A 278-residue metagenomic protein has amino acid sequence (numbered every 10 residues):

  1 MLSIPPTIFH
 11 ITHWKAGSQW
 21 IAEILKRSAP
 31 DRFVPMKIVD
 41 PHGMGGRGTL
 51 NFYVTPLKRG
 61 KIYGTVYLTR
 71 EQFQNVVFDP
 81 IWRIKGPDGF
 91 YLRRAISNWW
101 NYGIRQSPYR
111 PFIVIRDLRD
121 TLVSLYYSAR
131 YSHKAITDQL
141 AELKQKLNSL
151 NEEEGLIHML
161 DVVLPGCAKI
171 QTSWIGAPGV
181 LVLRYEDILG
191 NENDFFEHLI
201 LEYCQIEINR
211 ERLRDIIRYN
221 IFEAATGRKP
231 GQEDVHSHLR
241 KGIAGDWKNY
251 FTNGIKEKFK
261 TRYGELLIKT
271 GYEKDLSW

Functional and structural regions predicted by a protein language model:
M1-K146, E152-V182, G242, G254 (+1 more regions): PAPS-dependent sulfotransferase catalytic domain
I11, G176-Y203, D246-Y250: Phosphate-binding beta-loop-alpha motif at adenosine-nucleotide cofactor sites
V34-K37, C204-D215, A224-T226, K269 (+1 more regions): Short, surface-exposed acidic
G45-Y53, E192-F195, F222-G227: Short, solvent-exposed polar/charged micro-motifs at secondary-structure junctions
W99-W100, I188-F196, V235-L239: Short acidic alpha-helix initiation/capping motifs at coil-to-helix transition points, especially at protein N-termini
S128-A129, L201-Q205: Conserved AAA+ ATPase "sensor/coupling" helix adjacent to the nucleotide-binding pocket
E142-L150, F195, I208, R214: Acidic, glycine-rich loop-and-strand cores that form catalytic or ligand-binding grooves in diverse globular domains
R214-G264: PAPS-dependent sulfotransferase catalytic core
